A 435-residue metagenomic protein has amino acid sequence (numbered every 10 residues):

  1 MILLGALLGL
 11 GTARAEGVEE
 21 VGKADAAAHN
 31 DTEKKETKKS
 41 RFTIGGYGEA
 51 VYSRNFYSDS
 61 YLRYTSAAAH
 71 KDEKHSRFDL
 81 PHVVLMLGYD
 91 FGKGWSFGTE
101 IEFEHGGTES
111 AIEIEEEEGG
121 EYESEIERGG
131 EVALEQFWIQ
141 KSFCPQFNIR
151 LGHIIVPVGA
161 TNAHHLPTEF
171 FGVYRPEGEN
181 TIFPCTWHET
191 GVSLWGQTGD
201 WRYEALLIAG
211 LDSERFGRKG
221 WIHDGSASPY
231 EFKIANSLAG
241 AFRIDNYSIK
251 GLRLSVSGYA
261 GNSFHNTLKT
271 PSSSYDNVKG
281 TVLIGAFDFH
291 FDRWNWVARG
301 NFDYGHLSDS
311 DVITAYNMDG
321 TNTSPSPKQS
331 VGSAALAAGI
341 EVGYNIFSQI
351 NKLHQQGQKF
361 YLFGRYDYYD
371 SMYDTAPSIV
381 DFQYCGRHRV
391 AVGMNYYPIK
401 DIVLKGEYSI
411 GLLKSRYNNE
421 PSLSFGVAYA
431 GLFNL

Functional and structural regions predicted by a protein language model:
L4-R63, L435: N-terminal periplasmic/intermembrane-space "pro-region" immediately following the signal or transit peptide
V18-G22, Y57-R63, A69-D72, E117 (+3 more regions): Outer-membrane beta-barrel pore domains
K39-N55, E73-S213, N236-A241, D245-R253 (+4 more regions): Outer membrane beta-barrel
R77, E104-H105, P184, I234 (+2 more regions): Solvent-exposed loop/turn segments connecting transmembrane beta-strands in outer-membrane beta-barrel proteins
E125-I126, E179-T181, A227-E231, K328: Active-site rim elements
C185, E231-L238, N277-T281: Active-site glycine- and acidic-residue-rich loops that bind and position anionic ligands or nucleotide-like cofactors
R215, W221-T267: Loop-centered beta-sheet repeat module
